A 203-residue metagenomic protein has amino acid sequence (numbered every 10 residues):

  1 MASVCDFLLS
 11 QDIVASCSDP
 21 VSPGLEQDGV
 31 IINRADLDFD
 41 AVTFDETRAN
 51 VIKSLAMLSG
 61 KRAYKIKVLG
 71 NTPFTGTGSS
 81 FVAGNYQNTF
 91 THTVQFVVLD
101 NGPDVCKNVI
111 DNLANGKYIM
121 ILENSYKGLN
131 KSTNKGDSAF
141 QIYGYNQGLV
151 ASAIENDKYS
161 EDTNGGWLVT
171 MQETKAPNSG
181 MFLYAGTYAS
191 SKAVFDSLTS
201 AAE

Functional and structural regions predicted by a protein language model:
A2-Q95, Q147-D162: Solvent-exposed edge beta-strands and adjacent loop segments that serve as assembly or binding interfaces
G29, F96, M120-L122, M171: Generic structural hydrophobic/aromatic packing signal, biased to beta-strands
F81-D104, D162-N178: Oligomerization/assembly interface segments of phage tail-like spikes and tubes
V94-F96, E123-Y126, L198-A201: Short, surface-exposed, polar/charged, turn-prone segments marking secondary-structure boundaries
D100-D104, A114, T187-S190: General structural signal for secondary-structure boundaries
P103-D111, M181-L183: Short, conserved charged micro-motifs
K107-Q141: Short, acidic/charged, Gly/Pro-enriched secondary-structure junctions
I142-E203: Mixed-charge, glycine-accented linear interaction segment located at domain edges/termini
